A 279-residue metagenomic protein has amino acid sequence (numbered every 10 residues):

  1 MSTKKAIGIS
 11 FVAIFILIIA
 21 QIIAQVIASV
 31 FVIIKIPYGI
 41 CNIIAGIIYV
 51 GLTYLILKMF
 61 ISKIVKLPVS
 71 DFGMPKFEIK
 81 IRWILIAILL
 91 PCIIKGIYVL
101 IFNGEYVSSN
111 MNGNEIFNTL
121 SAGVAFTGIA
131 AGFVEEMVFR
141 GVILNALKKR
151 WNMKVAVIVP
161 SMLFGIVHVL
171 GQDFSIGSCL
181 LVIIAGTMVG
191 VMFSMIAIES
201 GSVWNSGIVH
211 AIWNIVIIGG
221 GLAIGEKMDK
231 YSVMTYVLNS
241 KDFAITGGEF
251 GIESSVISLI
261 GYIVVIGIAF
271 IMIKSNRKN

Functional and structural regions predicted by a protein language model:
M1-D71, I218-N279: N-terminal, membrane-interfacial amphipathic/helix-forming hydrophobic leader that caps and precedes the first
T3, Y38-G39, I79-I81, F117 (+3 more regions): Membrane-helix interface segments
I7-F11, I43-I44, I84-I88, S121 (+4 more regions): Hydrophobic alpha-helical transmembrane segments
S29-I43, K66-F133, L144, K149: Juxtamembrane helix-loop-helix connectors linking adjacent transmembrane helices in multi-pass membrane enzymes
G128, G132, M153-V169, G186-G190: Small-polar-interrupted transmembrane alpha-helices in polytopic inner-membrane proteins
V134-V159, D173, M195-S202: Membrane-interface helix/loop boundary segments of multi-pass membrane proteins
L170-G177: Membrane-interface helix caps and helix-loop-helix hairpins in membrane proteins
C179-A244: Functionally important transmembrane alpha-helices
